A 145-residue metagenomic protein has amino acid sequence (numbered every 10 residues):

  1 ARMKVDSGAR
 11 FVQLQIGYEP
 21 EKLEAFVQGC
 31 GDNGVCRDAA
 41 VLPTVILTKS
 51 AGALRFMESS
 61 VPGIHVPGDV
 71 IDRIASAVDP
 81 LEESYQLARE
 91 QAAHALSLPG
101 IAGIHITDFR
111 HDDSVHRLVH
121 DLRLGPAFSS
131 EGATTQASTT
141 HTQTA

Functional and structural regions predicted by a protein language model:
M3-R10, N33-C36: Secondary-structure boundary elements
K4, G8, P43, I104: Conserved, mostly hydrophobic/aromatic
S7, L98-P99: Structural motif
R10-P20, G103-D108: Catalytic beta/alpha-barrel core
I16-D32, H111-D121: Active-site-adjacent beta->alpha loops and helix N-cap segments on the catalytic face of soluble alpha/beta enzymes
N33-Q91, F109-D112, L122-A137, H141-A145: Active-site pocket-lining/capping segments in soluble small-molecule metabolic enzymes
A39-V41, G100-G103: A short pocket-lining beta-strand/turn micro-motif at the edge of beta-sheets
